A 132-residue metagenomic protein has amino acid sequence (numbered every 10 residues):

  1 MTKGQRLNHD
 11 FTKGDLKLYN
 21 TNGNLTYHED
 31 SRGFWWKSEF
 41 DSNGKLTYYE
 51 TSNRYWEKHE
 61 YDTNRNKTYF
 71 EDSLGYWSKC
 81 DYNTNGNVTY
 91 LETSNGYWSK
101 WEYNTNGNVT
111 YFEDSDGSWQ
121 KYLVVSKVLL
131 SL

Functional and structural regions predicted by a protein language model:
K3-G4: Intrinsically disordered, low-complexity repeat tracts enriched in Gly/Pro/Ser/Thr and acidic residues, frequently
L7-S126: A detector of tandem-repeat and repeat-rich interaction/domain scaffolds
S126-L132: Viral virion structural and adsorption modules
